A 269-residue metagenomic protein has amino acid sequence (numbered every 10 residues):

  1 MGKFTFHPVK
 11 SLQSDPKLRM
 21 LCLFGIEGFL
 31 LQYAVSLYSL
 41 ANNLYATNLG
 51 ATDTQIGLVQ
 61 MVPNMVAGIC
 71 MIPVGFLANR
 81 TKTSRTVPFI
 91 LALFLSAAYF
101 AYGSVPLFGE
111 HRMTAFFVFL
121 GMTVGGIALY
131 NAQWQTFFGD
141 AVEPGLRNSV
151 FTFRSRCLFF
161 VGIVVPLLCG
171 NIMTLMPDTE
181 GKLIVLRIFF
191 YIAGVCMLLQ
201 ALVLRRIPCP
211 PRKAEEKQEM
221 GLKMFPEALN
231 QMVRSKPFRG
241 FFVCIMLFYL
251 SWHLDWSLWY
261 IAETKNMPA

Functional and structural regions predicted by a protein language model:
G2-C70, A78, F89, G103 (+1 more regions): Helix-loop boundary and gating motifs at the non-cytosolic
F29, A98-Y99, E110-Y130, M246: Hydrophobic core of transmembrane alpha-helices in multi-pass small-molecule transporters, especially MFS/SLC-type
N43-N48, G75-R80, G103-F108, G162-I184 (+1 more regions): Transmembrane alpha-helix termini and helix-breaking/packing motifs in multi-pass membrane transporters
V66-G68, F151-N171: Glycine-rich segments within core transmembrane alpha-helices of 12-TM secondary carriers
R80-L93, F153, T179-G181: Cytoplasmic membrane-interface "Motif A"-like loop-to-helix N-cap segments of 12-TM Major Facilitator Superfamily
P88-H111, T174: C-terminal ends and interior cores of transmembrane alpha-helices in multi-pass membrane transporters/permeases
T123-R156: Cytoplasmic helix-loop-helix junction between adjacent transmembrane helices in 12-TM secondary transporters
L183-L186, C196, A201-K217: Helix-loop junctions on the cytosolic side of multi-pass membrane transporters, especially the intracellular loop
